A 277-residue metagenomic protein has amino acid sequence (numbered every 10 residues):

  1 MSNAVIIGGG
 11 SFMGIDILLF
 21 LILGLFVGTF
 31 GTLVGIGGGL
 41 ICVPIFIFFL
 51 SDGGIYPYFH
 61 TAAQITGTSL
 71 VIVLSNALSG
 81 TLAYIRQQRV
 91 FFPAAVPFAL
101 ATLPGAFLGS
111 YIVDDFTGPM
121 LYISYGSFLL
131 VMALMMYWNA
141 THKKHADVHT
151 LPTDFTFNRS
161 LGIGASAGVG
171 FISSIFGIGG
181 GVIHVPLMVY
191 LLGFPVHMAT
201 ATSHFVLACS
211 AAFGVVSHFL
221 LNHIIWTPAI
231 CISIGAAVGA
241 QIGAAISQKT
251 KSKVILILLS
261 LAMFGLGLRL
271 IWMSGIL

Functional and structural regions predicted by a protein language model:
M1-L33, I41, I47-F59, S79-I172 (+2 more regions): Juxtamembrane transmembrane-helix boundary motif
G35-I45, G177-L187: Transmembrane helix boundary and interhelical junction motifs in multipass membrane proteins
P57-G67, P93, G193-H204: Membrane-interface alpha-helices at helix entry/exit sites of multi-pass transporters
A62, T68-L82: Transmembrane alpha-helices of multi-pass small-molecule transport proteins
S69-V73, S203-L207, A229, S233: Short hydrophobic/aromatic, small-residue-rich stretches within specific transmembrane helices of secondary active
K144, V182-I183, F194-M198: Short, structured loop/turn "capping" segments at alpha-beta junctions
G162, I183-L187, L191, H204 (+1 more regions): Non-catalytic alpha-helical scaffold/packing segments enriched in small hydrophobic residues
S203, L207-S210, G214, A244: Feature representing long, continuous alpha-helical segments
